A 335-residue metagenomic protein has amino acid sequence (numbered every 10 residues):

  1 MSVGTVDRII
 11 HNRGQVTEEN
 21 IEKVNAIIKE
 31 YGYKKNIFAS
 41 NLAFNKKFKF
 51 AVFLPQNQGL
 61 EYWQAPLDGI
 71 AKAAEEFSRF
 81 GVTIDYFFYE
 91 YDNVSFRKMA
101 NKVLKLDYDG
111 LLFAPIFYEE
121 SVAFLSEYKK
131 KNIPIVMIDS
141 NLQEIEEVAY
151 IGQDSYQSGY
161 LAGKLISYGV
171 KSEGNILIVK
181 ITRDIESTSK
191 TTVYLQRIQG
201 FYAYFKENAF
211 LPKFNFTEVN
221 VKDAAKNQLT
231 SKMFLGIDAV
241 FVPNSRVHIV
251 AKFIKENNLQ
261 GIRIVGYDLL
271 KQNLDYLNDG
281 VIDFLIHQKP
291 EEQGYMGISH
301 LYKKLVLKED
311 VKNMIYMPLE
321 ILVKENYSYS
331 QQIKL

Functional and structural regions predicted by a protein language model:
M1-N41: N-terminal helix-turn-helix DNA-binding module of bacterial transcription factors
I27, Y31, T188-S189, F205 (+1 more regions): Hinge/cleft segment of the Venus flytrap/periplasmic-binding protein
K29-E61: N-terminal helix-turn-helix/winged-helix DNA-binding helices and compositionally similar short basic alpha-helical
P55-Q64, D85-F96, G152-S158, K180-G200 (+5 more regions): Hinge/beta->alpha junction and helix N-cap segments in small-molecule ligand-binding domains
A71-V82: Signal peptide-proximal N-terminal region of secreted/periplasmic/extracellular or secretory-lumen proteins
G110-K129, N215-K271: Hydrophobic alpha-helical
E120-Q157, L270-N278: Flexible loop/hinge segments that line or gate small-molecule binding clefts
Y150-I176, A225-K226, K289-V306: Hydrophobic alpha-helical segments within soluble ligand-binding/sensing domains
